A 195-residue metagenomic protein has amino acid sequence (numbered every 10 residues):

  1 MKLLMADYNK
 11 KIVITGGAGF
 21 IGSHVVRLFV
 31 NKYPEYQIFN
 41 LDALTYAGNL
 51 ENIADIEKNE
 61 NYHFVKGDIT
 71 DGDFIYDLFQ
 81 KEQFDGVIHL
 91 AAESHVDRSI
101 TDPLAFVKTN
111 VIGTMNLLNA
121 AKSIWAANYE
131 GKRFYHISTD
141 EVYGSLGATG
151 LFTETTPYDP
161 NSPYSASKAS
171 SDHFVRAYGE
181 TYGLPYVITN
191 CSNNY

Functional and structural regions predicted by a protein language model:
M1-N194: N-terminal Rossmann-like NAD(P)+-binding domain of SDR-like oxidoreductases, especially those catalyzing
